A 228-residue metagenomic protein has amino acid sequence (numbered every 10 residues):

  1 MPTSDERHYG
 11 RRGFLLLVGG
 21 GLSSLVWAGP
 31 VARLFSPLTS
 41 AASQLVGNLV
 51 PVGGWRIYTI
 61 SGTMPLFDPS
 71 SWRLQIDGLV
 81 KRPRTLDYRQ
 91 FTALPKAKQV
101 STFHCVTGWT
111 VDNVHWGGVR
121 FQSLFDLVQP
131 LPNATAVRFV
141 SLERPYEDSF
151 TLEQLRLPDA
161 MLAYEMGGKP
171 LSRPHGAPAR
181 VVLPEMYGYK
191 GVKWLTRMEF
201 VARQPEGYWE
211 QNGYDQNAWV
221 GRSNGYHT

Functional and structural regions predicted by a protein language model:
M1-Y9: N-terminal secretory signal peptides
Y9-G10, L17, G29-T228: Structured, non-membrane catalytic/scaffold regions adjacent to prosthetic-group chemistry
V18-L22: Sec-dependent signal peptide hydrophobic core
